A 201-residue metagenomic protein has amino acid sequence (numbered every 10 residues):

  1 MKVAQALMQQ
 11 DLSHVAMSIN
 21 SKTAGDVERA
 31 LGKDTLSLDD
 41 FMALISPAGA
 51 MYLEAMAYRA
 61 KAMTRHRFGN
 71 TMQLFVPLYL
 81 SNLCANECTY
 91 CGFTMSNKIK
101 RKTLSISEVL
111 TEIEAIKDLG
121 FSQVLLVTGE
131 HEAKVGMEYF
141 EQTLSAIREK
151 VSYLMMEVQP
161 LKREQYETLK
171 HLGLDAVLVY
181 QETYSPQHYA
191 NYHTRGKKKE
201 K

Functional and structural regions predicted by a protein language model:
M1-L78, N86: Flexible, acidic/Gly-rich N-terminal and inter-domain linker regions that tether and position cofactor-handling modules
K2-V15, F41, Y58-R67, C88-I99 (+3 more regions): Short charge-dense sequence patches
A30-L31, I45-S46, S81-L83, A133-G136 (+1 more regions): Short low-complexity stretches enriched in small and charged residues
D39, P47-A48, P77, S81-L83 (+3 more regions): Surface-exposed loop/turn and secondary-structure junction residues enriched for glycine/proline
A43, M51, S81, A85-E87 (+3 more regions): A broad, structure-centric signal for solvent-exposed, well-ordered loop/edge residues that line or flank functional
G69-E108: Canonical Radical SAM [4Fe-4S] cluster-binding loop centered on the CxxxCxxC motif and its immediate flanking residues
N97-K201: Conserved Radical SAM active-site core
